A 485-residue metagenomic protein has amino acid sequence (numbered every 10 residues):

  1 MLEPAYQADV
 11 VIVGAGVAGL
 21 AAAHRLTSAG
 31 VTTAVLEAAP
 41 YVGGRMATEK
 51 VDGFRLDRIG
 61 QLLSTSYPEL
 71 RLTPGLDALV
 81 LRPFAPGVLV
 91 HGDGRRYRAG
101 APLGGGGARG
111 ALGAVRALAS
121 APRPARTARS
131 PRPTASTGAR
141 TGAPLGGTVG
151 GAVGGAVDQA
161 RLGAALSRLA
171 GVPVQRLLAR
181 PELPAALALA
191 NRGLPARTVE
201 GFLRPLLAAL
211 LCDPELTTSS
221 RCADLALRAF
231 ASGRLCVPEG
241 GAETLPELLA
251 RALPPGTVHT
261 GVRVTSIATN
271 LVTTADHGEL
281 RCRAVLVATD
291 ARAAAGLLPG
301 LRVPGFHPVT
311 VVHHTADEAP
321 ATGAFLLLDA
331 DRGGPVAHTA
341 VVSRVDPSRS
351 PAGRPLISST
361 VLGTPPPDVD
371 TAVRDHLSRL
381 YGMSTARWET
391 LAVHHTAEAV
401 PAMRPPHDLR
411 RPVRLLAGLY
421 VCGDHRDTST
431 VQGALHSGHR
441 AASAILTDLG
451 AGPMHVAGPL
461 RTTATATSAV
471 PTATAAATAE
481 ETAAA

Functional and structural regions predicted by a protein language model:
L2-E3, G100-P102, P347-A485: Conserved flavin/dinucleotide-binding core of flavoenzymes
L2-V35: N-terminal Rossmann-like FAD-binding beta1-loop-alpha1 element of flavoenzymes
Y6, T265-D370, R379-L380, L460-R461 (+2 more regions): Mid-domain catalytic core of redox enzymes that form a hydrophobic substrate pocket/lid adjacent to a catalytic redox
T27-V51: Glycine-rich FAD pyrophosphate-binding loop
R45-T48, D52-A85: Conserved FAD-binding subdomain of flavin-dependent enzymes
Q61-P68, L177-L183, L187, R192 (+2 more regions): Short beta-strand to alpha-helix junction loop
L70-R71, A78-L216: Mobile amphipathic helical/loop "lid" adjacent to a hydrophobic cofactor/ligand pocket
C222-A284: Helical element adjacent to the flavin cofactor pocket in flavoenzyme catalytic cores
